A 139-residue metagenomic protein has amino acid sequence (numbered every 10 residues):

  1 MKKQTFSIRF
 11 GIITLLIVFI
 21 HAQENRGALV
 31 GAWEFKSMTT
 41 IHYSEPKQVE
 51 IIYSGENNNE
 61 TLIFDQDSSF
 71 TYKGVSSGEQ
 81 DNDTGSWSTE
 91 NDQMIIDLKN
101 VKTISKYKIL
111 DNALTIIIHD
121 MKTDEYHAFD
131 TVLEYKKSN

Functional and structural regions predicted by a protein language model:
M1-L29: Bacterial Sec-dependent N-terminal signal peptides
I20-T84, E90-N139: Lipid interaction determinants
